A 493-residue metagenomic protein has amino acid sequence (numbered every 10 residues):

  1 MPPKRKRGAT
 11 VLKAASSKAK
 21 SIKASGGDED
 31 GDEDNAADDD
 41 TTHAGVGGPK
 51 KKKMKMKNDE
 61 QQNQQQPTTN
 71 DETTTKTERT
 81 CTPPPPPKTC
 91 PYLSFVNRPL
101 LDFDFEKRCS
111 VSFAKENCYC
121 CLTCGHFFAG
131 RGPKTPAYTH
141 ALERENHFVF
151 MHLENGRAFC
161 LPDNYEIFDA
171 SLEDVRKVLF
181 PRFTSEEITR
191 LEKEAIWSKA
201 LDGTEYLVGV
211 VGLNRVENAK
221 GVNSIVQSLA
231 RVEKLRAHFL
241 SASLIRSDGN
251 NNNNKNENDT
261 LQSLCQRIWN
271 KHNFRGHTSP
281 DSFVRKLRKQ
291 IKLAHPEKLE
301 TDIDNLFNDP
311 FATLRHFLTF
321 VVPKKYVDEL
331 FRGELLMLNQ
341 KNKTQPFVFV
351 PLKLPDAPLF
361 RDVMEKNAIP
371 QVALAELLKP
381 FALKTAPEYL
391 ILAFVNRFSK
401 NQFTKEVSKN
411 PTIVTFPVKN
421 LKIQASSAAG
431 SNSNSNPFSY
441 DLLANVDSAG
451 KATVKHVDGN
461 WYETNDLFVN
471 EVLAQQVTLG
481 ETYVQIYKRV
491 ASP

Functional and structural regions predicted by a protein language model:
P2-P493: UBL (ubiquitin/ubiquitin-like) substrate-recognition surfaces within cysteine isopeptidase catalytic folds
